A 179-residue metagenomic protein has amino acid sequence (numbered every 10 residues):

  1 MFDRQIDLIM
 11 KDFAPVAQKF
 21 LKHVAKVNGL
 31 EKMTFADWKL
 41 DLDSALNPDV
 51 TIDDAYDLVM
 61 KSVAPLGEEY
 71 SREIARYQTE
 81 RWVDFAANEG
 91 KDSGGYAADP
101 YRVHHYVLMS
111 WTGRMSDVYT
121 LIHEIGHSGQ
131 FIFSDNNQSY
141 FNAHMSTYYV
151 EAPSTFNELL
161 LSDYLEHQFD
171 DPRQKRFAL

Functional and structural regions predicted by a protein language model:
M1-L179: Cation-handling catalytic/transport regions enriched in His/Asp/Glu
